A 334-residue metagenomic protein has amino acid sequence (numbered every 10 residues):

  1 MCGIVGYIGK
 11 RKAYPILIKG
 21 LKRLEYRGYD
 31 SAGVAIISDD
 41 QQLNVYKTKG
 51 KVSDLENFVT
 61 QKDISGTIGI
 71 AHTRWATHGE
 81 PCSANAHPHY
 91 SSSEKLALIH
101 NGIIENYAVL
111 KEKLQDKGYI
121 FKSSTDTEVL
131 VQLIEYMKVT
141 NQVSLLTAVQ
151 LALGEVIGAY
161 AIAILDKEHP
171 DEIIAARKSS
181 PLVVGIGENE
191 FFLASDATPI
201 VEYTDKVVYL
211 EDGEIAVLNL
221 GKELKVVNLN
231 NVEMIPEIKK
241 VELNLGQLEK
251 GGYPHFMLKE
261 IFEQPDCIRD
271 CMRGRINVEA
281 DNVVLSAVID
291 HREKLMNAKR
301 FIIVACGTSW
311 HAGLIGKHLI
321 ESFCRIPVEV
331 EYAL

Functional and structural regions predicted by a protein language model:
M1-K250, P254, R269-K299: Conserved short alpha-helical segments that host acidic/polar catalytic motifs at enzyme active sites
K10, I103, I261, C306-S309: Short beta->alpha junction loops/turns
L258, F262-D266: Predominantly extracellular/luminal regions of secreted and cell-surface proteins, especially disulfide-bonded
C267-V278, L319-P327: Acidic/glycine-enriched edge-of-secondary-structure segments
M296-L334: Glycine-rich phosphate-binding loops that contact phosphosugars or nucleotide phosphates
